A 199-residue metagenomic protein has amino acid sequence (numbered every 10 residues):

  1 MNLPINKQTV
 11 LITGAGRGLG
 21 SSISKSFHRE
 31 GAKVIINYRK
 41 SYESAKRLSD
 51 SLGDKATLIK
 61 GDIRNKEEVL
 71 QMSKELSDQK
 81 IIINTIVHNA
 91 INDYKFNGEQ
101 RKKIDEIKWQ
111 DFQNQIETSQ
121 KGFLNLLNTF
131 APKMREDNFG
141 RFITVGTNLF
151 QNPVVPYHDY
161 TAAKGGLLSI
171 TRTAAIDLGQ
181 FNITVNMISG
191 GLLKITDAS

Functional and structural regions predicted by a protein language model:
M1-L11, K102-D105: Flexible N-terminal pre-Rossmann segment of NAD(P)-dependent oxidoreductases
Q8, I81-I83, M134-T147, Q180-I183: Active-site loop of short-chain dehydrogenase/reductase
G16-R17: Conserved glycine-rich cofactor-binding loop
E30-A45: Conserved glycine-rich Rossmann-like NAD(P)H-binding loop of the short-chain dehydrogenase/reductase
Y42, G61-M72, W109: The beta1-alpha1 cofactor-binding region of Rossmann-like NAD(H)/NADP(H)-dependent oxidoreductases
N92-F96, K103-D111, Q115, R141-G166 (+2 more regions): Catalytic loop of short-chain dehydrogenase/reductase
L127-N128, R172: A short, exposed helix-loop element centered on a Lys and neighboring polar residues
